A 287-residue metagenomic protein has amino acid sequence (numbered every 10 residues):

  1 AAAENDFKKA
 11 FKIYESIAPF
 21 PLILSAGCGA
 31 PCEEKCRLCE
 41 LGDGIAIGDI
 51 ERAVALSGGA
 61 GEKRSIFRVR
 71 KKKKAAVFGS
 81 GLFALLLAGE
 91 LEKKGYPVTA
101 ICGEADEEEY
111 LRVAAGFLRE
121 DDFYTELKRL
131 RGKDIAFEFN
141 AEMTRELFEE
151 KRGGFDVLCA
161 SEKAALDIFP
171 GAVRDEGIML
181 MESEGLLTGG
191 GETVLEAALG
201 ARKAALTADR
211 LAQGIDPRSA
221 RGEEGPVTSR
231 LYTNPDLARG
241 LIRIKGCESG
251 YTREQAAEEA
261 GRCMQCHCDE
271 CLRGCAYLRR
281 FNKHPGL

Functional and structural regions predicted by a protein language model:
A1-N5, F11-I13, G44-I45, V77-E142 (+1 more regions): Beta1-alpha1 glycine-rich phosphate/pyrophosphate-binding loop at the start of Rossmann-like nucleotide-binding domains
A1-V69, K74, K128, C159-L287: Ferredoxin-type iron-sulfur electron-transfer modules and their immediate structural context
E51, A88, E92, L127 (+2 more regions): Short, well-ordered alpha-helical packing segments
L87, L147, D175-G177: Generic recognition of flexible, low-complexity loop/linker segments
E138-R152: A conserved short coil-to-beta-strand element within the FAD-binding core of flavoproteins
